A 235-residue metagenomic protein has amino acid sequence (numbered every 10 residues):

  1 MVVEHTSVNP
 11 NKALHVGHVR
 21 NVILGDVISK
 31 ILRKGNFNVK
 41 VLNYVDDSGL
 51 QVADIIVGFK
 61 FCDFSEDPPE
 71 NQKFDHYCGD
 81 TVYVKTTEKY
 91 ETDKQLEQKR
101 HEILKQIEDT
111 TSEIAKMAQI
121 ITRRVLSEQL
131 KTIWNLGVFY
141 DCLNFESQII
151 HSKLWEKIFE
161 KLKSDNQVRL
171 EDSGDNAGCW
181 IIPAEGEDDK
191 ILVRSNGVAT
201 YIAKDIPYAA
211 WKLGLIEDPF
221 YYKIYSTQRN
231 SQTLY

Functional and structural regions predicted by a protein language model:
M1-Y235: NTP-dependent nucleotidyl-transfer catalytic core
